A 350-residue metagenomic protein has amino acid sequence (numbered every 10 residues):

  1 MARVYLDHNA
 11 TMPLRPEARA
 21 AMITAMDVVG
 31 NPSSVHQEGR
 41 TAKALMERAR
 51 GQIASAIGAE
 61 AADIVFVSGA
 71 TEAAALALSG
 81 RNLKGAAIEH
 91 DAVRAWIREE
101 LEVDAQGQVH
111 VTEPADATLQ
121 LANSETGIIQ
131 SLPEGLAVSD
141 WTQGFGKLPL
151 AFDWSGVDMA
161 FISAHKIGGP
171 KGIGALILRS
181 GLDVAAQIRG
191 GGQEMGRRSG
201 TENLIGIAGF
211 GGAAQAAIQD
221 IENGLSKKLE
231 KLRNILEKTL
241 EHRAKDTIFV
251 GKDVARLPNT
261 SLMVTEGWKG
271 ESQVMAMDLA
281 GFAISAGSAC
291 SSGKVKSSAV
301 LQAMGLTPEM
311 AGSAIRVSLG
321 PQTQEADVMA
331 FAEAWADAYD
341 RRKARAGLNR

Functional and structural regions predicted by a protein language model:
M1-R350: Pyridoxal 5′-phosphate
